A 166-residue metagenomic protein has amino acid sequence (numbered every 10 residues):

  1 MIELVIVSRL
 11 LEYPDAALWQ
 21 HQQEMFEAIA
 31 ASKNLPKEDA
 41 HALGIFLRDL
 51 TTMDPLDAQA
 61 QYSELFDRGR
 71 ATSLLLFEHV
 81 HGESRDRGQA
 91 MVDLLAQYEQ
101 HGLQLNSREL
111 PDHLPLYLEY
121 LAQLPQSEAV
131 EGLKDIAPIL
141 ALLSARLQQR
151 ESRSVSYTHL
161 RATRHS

Functional and structural regions predicted by a protein language model:
M1-Q97, H101-Q104: N-terminal domain-start signal
D15-L18, T51, P125, L147 (+1 more regions): Flexible interhelical turns and helix-capping residues at alpha-helix boundaries within structured domains
H81-R150: Conserved helix-adjacent loop modules within structured domains
T158-H165: Conserved small/polar residues in nucleotide/adenosyl-binding loops
